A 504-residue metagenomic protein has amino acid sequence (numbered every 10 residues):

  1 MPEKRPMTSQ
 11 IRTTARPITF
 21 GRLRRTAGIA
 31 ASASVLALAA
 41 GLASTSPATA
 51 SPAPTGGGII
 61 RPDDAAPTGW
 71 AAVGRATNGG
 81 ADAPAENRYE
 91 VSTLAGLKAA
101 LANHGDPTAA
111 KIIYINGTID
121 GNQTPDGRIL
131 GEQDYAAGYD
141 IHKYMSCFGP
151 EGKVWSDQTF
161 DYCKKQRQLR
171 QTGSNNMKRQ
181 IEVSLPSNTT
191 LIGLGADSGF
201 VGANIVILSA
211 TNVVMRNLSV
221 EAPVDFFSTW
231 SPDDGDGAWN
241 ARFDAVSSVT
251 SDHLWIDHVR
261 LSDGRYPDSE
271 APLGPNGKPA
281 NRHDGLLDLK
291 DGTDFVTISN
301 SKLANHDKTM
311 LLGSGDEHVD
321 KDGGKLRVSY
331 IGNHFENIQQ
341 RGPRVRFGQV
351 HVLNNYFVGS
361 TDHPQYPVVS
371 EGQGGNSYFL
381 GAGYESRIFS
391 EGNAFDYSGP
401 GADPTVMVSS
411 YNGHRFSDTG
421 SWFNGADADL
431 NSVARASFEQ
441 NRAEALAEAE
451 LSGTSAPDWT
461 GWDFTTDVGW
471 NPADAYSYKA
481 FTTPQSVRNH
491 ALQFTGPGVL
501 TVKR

Functional and structural regions predicted by a protein language model:
M1-S51: Secretory targeting and sorting signals
G28, A43-D63, A136, C147-E151: N-terminal low-complexity, Pro/Thr-rich disordered segments that flank secretion/membrane-targeting signals
G56-G80, D126-Y135: Long, low-complexity, mixed-charge
A66-Y114: Acidic Gly/Asp/Thr-rich repetitive segments characteristic of extracellular carbohydrate-active and adhesion proteins
A95, T118-G121, A196-D197, S398-P400: Acidic glycine-/aspartate-rich tracts in secreted/extracellular proteins
A99-A109, Q123-T190, S198-R216, A222-S231 (+1 more regions): Extracellular beta-strand-rich solenoid/capping regions of secreted or surface-exposed proteins that bind or remodel
S187-D197, T211-V224, D244, T250-P267 (+6 more regions): Right-handed parallel beta-helix
R344-R504: Extracellular beta-rich repeat passengers
